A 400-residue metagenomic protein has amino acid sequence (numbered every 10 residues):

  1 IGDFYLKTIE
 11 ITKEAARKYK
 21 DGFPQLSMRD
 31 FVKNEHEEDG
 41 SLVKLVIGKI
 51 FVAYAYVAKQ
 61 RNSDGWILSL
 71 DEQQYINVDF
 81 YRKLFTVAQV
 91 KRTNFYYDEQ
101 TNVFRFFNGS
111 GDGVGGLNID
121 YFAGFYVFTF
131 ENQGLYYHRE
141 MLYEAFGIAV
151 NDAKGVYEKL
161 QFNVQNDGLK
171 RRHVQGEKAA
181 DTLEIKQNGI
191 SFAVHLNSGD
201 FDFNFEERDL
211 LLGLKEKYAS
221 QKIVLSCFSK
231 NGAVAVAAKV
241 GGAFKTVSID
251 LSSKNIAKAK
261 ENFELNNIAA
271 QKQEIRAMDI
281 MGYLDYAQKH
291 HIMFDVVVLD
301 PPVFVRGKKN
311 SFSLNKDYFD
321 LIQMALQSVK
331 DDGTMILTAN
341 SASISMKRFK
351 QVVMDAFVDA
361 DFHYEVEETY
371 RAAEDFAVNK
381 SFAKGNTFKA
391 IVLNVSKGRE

Functional and structural regions predicted by a protein language model:
G2-L117: Non-catalytic accessory regions of SAM-dependent methyltransferases
F107-D120, Y136-N204: Non-catalytic substrate-recognition/targeting regions of SAM-dependent transferases
Q221-F228: Conserved class I S-adenosyl-L-methionine
N231-A243: Conserved SAM-binding loop of SAM-dependent methyltransferases across substrates and taxa, primarily the Class I
K245-D250: Conserved SAM-binding motif I beta-strand of class I
K254-M293: S-adenosyl-L-methionine
D279-A356, Y370: S-adenosylmethionine
T334-E400: C-terminal catalytic and target-recognition region of SAM-dependent MTase-like enzymes, primarily methyltransferases
